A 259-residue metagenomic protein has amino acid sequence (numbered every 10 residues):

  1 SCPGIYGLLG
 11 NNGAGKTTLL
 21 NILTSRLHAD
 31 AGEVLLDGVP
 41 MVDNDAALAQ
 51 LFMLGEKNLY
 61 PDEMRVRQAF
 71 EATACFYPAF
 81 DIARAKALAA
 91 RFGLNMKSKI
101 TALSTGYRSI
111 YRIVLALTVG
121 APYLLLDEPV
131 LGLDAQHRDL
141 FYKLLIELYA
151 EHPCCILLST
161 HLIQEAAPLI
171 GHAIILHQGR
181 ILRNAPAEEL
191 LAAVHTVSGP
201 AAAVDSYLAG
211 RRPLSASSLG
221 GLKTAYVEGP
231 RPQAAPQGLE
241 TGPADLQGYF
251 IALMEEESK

Functional and structural regions predicted by a protein language model:
S1, G32-A47: Conserved ABC transporter NBD signature motif
N11-G15: Walker A (P-loop) phosphate-binding loop of ABC-type ATPase nucleotide-binding domains
T24: Helix-to-loop junction immediately C-terminal to a conserved catalytic motif
M53-R112: ABC-family P-loop ATPase nucleotide-binding domains
L124-E128, L133: Catalytic Walker B motif of ABC-type/P-loop ATPase nucleotide-binding domains
N184-A185: ABC ATPase "signature
R212-S215, L219-K259: C-terminal coupling/interaction segments
